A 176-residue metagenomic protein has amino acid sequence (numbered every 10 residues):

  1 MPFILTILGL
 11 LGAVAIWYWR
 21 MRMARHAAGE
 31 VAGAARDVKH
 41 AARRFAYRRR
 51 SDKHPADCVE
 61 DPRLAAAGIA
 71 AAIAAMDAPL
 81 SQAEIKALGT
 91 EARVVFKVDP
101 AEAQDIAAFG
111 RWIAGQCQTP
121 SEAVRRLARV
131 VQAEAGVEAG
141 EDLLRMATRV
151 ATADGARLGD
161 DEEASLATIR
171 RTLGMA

Functional and structural regions predicted by a protein language model:
M1-A71, Q82-A176: Small-residue-enriched hydrophobic alpha-helices in membranes
D77: Catalytic "initiation/cleavage/transfer" segments centered on a nucleophilic residue and adjacent nucleic-acid-engaging
